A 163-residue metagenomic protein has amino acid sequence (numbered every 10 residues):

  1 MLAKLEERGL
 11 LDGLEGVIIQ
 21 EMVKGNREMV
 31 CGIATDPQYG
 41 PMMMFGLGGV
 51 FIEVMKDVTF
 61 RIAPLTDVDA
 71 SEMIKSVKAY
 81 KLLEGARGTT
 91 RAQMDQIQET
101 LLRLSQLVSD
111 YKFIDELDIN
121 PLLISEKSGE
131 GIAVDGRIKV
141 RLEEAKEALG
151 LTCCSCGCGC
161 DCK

Functional and structural regions predicted by a protein language model:
M1-K163: ATP-dependent carboxylate/acyl-activation modules
